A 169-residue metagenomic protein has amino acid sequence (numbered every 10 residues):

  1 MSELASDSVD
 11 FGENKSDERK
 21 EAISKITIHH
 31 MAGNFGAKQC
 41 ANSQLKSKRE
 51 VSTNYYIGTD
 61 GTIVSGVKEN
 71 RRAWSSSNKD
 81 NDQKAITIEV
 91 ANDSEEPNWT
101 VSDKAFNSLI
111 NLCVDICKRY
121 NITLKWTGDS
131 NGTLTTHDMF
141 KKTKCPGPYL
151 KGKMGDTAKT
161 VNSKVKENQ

Functional and structural regions predicted by a protein language model:
M1-D82, C145: N-terminal catalytic cores of peptidoglycan-degrading enzymes
S2-K20, S94-Q169: Basic/polar, cationic surfaces and motifs that engage anionic cell-wall and phosphate/carboxylate ligands
K25, A85-T87, T133-T135: Structural preference for beta-strand elements that scaffold enzyme active sites
A32, I86-E96, M139: Cell-envelope and extracellular/periplasmic
S52-Y55, K79-D82, E89-D93, N111-V114 (+1 more regions): Glycine-rich loops and low-complexity Gly/Arg-rich segments that provide flexible linkers or classic glycine-based
